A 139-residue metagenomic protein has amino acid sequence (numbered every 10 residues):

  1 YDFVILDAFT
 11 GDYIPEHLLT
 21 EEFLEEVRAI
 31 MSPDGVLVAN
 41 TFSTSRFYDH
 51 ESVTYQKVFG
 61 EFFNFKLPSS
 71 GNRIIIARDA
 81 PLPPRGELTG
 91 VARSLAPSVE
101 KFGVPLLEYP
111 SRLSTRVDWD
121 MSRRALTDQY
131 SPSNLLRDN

Functional and structural regions predicted by a protein language model:
Y1-I5: A short acidic, Gly/Pro-enriched loop at the edge of an enzyme's catalytic core that lines a small-molecule cofactor
F9-D12, L37: A short, flexible beta-alpha/helix-coil linker loop
T10-G11, F42-R46: Short "lid" loop at the C-terminus of a central beta-strand within the Rossmann-like core of SAM-dependent
D12-L19: Glycine/threonine-rich flexible loop motifs
L19-P33: A short glycine-rich, Lys/Arg-flanked "PGG" loop and its adjoining helix->strand segment in the class I
L24-R28, D49-S69: Conserved Class I S-adenosyl-L-methionine
D34-T41: Conserved beta-strand signature within the Rossmann-like core of class I S-adenosyl-L-methionine
E61-N139: Soluble small-group transferase modules, centered on the S-adenosyl donor enzyme superfamily
